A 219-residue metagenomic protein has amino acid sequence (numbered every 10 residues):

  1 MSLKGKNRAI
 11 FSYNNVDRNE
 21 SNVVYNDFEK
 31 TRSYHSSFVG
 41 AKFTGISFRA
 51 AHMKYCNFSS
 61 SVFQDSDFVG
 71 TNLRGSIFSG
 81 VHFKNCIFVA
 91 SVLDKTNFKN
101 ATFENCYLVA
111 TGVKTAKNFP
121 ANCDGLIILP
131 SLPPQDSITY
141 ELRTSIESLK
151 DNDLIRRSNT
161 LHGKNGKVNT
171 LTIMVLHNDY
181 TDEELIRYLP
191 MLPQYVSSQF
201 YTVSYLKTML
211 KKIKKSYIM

Functional and structural regions predicted by a protein language model:
M1-T144: Tandem repeat scaffolds
K150-M219: Charged, low-complexity intrinsically disordered regulatory/assembly segments
